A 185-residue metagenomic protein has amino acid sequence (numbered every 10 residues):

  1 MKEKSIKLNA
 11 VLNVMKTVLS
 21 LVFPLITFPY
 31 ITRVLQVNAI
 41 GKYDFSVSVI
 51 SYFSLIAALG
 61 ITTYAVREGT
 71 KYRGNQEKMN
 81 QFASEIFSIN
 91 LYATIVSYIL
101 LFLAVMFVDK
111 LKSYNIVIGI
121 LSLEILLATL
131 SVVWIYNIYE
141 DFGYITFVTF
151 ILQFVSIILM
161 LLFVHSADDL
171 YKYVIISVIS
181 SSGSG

Functional and structural regions predicted by a protein language model:
E3-I26, F87, L91, N115-I118 (+2 more regions): Hydrophobic faces of transmembrane alpha-helices in multi-pass small-molecule transporters and flippases across diverse
S5-T63, I157, S177: Signature of the first transmembrane helix
L8-S20, S46, S51, L59-V105: Membrane-water interface segments that mark the loop-to-transmembrane alpha-helix transition
P24, F28-T32, L55-A58, L101-V105 (+5 more regions): Structural signal for membrane-spanning alpha-helices in multi-pass inner-membrane proteins, emphasizing helix cores
R33, N137-I138, H165-S166: Membrane-helix boundary and inter-helical linker elements of multi-pass secondary transporters
L35-S46, Y72-S84, V96-L126, S166-Y173: Membrane-interface helix-capping segments at transmembrane helix termini in multi-pass transporters
N115, L126-F147: Membrane-interface junctions at transmembrane-helix termini in multi-pass inner-membrane proteins
N115, S122, T146-G185: Hydrophobic alpha-helical transmembrane segments
